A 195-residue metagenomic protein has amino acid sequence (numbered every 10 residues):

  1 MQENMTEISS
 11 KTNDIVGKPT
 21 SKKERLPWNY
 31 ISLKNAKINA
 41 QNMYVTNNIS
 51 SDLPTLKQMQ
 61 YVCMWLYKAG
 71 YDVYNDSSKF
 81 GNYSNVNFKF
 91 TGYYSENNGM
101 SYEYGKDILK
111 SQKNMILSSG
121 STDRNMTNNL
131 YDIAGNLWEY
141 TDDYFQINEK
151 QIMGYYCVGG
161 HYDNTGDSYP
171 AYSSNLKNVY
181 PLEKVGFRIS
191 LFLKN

Functional and structural regions predicted by a protein language model:
M1-D132: Short aromatic-cysteine micro-motif
Q2-T6, Q58, Y67, D142-Q146 (+2 more regions): Acidic glycine-/aspartate-rich tracts in secreted/extracellular proteins
Y30-I38, Y44, S50, P54 (+2 more regions): Disulfide-stabilized, aromatic/cysteine-rich ligand-recognition loop
G70-Y71, D76, I147-N148, S173-S174: General N-terminal targeting signals
S111-S118, W138, N148-E149, N164-T165 (+1 more regions): Extended alpha-helical regions
D132-I133, K184: Residue-level recognition of short, solvent-exposed, well-ordered loop/turn junctions that link secondary-structure
A134-D143: Active-site-proximal beta-strands of protease catalytic cores
